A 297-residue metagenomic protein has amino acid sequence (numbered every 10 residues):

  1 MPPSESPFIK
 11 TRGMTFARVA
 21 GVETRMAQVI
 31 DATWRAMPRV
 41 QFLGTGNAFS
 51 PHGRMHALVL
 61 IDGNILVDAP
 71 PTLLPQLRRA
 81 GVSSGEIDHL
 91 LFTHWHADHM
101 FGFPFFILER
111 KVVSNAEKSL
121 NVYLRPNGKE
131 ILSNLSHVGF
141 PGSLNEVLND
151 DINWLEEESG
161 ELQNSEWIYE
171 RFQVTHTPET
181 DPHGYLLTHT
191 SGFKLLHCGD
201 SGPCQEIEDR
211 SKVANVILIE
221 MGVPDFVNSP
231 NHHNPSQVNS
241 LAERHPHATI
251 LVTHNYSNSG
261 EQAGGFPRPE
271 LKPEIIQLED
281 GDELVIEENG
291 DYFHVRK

Functional and structural regions predicted by a protein language model:
S4-S6, R12: Low-acidity, Ser/Thr- and Arg-rich intrinsically disordered low-complexity segments
A27-V82, N153-D209, D280-K297: Core dinuclear metal-dependent hydrolase active-site scaffold
L66-P70, D88-H94, D98, G102 (+5 more regions): Active-site neighborhood of phospho(di)ester-bond hydrolases with catalytic His/Asp-centered motifs
T72-Y123, N215-V216: Active-site metal-binding motif and surrounding structural segment of the metallo-beta-lactamase
N115-S119, G128-W154: Active-site neighborhood of divalent metal-dependent phosphoester bond hydrolases
G202-N289: Cap/insert and terminal regions of metallo-dependent hydrolase folds
